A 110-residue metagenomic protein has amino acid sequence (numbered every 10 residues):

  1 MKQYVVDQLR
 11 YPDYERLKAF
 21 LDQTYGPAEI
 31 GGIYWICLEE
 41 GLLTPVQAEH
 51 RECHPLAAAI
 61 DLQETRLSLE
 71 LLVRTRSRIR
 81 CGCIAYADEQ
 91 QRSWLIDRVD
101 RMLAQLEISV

Functional and structural regions predicted by a protein language model:
M1-A19: Terminal, regulation- and interaction-focused segments at domain boundaries
D7, C37-E39, Q63, L72: A structural detector for beta-sheet-dominated domains
Y11-P12, P27, E40-L43, E64-L67: Short, charged/polar surface micro-motifs in flexible loops or helix N-caps
P12-E15, L43-P45, R76-R80: Short, surface-exposed beta-strand/loop "edge" segments at domain boundaries and coil↔beta transitions
A19-P27, R101-I108: Short, intrinsically disordered, mixed-charge
D22-L56: Ser/Thr-rich, low-complexity intrinsically disordered terminal regions
H54-V110: C-terminal basic regulatory modules in eukaryotic proteins
